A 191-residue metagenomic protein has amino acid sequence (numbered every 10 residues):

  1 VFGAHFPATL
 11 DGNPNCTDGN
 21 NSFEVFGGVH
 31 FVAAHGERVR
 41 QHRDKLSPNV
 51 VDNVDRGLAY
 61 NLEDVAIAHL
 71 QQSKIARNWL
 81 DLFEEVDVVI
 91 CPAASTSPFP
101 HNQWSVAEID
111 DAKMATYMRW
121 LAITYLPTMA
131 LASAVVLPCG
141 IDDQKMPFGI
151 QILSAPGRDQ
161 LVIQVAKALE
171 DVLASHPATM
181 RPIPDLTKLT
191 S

Functional and structural regions predicted by a protein language model:
F2-N13, H176-I183: Flexible, glycine/charged-enriched surface loops at secondary-structure junctions
T9-N13, E24-R77, P92, T96 (+1 more regions): Short helix-loop capping/hinge segments that flank enzyme active sites or metal/cofactor-binding pockets
C16-D18, T96-F99: Short, active-site-adjacent cap segments at secondary-structure transitions
N21-F26, I67, F99-W120: Short, surface-exposed loop/helix-turn segments at secondary-structure junctions that function as lids/hinges flanking
D52, A76, S105, W120-L121: Tryptophan-centric aromatic hotspots in well-structured domains and transmembrane helices
R56-L70, R77, E85, T128-S191: Structural helix-boundary/capping segments
V88: Short, Asp-centered acidic motifs that coordinate Mg2+ and/or phosphate in catalytic or ligand-binding sites
Y117-A130: Hydrophobic alpha-helical segments in the ANL/AMP-binding
